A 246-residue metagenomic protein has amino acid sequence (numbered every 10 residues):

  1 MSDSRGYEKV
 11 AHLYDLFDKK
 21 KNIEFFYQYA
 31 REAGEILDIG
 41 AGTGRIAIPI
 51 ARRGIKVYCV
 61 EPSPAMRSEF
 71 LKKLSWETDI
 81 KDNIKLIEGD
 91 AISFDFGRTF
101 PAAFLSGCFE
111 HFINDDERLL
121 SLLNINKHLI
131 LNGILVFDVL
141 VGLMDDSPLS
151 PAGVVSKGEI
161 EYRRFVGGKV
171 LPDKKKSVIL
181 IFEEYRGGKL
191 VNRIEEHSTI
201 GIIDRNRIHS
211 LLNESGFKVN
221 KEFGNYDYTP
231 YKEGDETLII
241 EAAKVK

Functional and structural regions predicted by a protein language model:
M1-G34: Conserved class I S-adenosyl-L-methionine
G40-G42: Class I SAM-dependent methyltransferase "Motif I" SAM/SAH-binding loop
R45-S93: Class I SAM-dependent methyltransferase SAM/SAH-binding core
F104: A conserved beta-strand element that flanks and buttresses the S-adenosyl-L-methionine
G107-C108: Short catalytic micro-motifs in class I SAM-dependent methyltransferases
L119-L131: A short glycine-rich, Lys/Arg-flanked "PGG" loop and its adjoining helix->strand segment in the class I
V136-H209: SAM-dependent methyltransferase
R205-K246: C-terminal lobe and adjacent flexible extensions of AdoMet/dcAdoMet transferase-like proteins
